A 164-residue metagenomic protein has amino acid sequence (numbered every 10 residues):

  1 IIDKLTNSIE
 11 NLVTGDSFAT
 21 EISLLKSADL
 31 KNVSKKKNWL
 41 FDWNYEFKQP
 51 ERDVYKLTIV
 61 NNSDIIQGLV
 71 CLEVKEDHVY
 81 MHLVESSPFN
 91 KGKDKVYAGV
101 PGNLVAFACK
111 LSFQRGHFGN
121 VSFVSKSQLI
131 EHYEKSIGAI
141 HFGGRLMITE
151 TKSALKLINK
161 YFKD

Functional and structural regions predicted by a protein language model:
I1-K95, N103, K110-N120, Q128-E131 (+1 more regions): Non-catalytic substrate-recognition and accessory regions of acyl/acetyltransferase enzymes
V100: Short beta-strand-alpha-helix junction that forms the catalytic/metal-binding core of metal-dependent nuclease domains
S125: Small/polar loops that bind or transfer phosphate-bearing groups
